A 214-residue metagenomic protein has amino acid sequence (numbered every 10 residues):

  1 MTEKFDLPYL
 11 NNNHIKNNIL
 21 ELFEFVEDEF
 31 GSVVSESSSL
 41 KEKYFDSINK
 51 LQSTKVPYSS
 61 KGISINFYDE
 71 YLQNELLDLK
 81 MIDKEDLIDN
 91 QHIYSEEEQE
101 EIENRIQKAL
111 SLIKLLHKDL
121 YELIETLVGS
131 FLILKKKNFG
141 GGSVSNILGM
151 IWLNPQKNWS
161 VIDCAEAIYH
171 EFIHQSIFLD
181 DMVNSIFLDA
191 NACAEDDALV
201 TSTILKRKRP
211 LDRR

Functional and structural regions predicted by a protein language model:
M1-M81: N-terminal low-structure segments adjacent to metalloprotease catalytic domains across cellular compartments
V26-L51, H92-A109, V144-C164: Short, charge-rich amphipathic segments
I82-I147, K157: Auxiliary, metal-adjacent structural segments of Zn-dependent hydrolase domains
K135-N138, W152-K157, I173, D181: Short, flexible loop/turn elements at secondary-structure junctions
V144, N158-A167, Q175-R207: Post-HEXXH active-site segment of zinc metalloproteases
K206-R214: Active-site-proximal alpha-helical
